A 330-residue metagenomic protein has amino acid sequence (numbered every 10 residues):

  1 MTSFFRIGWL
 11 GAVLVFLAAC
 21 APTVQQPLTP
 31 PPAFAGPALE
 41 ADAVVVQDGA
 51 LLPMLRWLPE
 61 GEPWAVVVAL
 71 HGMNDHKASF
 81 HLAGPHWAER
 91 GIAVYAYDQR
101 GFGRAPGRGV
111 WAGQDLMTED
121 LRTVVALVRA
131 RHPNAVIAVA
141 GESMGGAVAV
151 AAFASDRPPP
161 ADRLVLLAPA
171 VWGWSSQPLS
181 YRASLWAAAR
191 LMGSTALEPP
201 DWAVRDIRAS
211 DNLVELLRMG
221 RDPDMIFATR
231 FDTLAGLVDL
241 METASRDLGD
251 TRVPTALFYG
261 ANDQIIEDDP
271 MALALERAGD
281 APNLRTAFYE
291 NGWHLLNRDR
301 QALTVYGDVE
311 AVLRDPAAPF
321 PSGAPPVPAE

Functional and structural regions predicted by a protein language model:
V15-V46, A50-P59, V327-E330: An N-terminal hydrophobic leader/cap segment in hydrolases
P63-G72: Short beta-strand element of the alpha/beta-hydrolase
N74-K77, F102-V136: Catalytic nucleophile-loop/oxyanion-hole region of alpha/beta-hydrolase and closely related hydrolase-like folds
G84-R108: Conserved alpha/beta-hydrolase
M144-R230: Alpha/beta-hydrolase-fold enzymes
T251, L257-Y259, D263: Short beta-strand/loop motif that positions the catalytic acidic residue of the alpha/beta-hydrolase fold
V253, E267-R277: Short alpha-helix in the alpha/beta-hydrolase fold that links the catalytic acid
N283-E330: Catalytic active-site module of serine/aspartate enzymes centered on a nucleophile-bearing elbow/loop
